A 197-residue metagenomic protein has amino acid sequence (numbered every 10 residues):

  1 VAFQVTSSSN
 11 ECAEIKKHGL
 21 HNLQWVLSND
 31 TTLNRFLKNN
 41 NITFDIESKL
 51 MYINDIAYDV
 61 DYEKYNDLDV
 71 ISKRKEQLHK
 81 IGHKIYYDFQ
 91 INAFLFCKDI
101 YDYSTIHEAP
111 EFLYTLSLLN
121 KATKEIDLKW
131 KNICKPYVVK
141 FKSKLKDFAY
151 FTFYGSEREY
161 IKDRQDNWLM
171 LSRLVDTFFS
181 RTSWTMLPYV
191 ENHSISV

Functional and structural regions predicted by a protein language model:
V1, S9-I15, S28-N41, Y86-F89 (+1 more regions): Conserved NAD+-utilizing ADP-ribose enzyme module
V1-I85: ADP-ribose/NAD+-binding catalytic cleft of ART/PARP-like enzymes
